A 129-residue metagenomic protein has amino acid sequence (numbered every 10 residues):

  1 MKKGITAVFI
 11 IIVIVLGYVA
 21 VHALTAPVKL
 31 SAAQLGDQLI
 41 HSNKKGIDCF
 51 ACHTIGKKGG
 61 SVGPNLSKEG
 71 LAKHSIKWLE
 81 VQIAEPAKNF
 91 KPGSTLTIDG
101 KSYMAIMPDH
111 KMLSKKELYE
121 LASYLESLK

Functional and structural regions predicted by a protein language model:
M1-I11, V81-K91: Extended, non-globular alpha-helical segments
K3-A7, V13-H22, P108-K129: C-terminal capping alpha-helices of c-type cytochrome domains
A20-K44: Electrostatic cytochrome c docking/interface patches
D37, H41-F50, G59-S61, K115: Sequence context surrounding c-type heme c attachment/ligation sites in exported
K45-I55, L121-L125: The canonical Cys-X-X-Cys-His
F50-E85, P108-M112: Gly/Gly-Pro-rich "capping" loops immediately C-terminal to redox-active cysteine motifs in periplasmic/lumenal
I76-A84, K88, K115-A122, E126: An amphipathic alpha-helix signature
P92-K101: Short helix/loop segment immediately N-terminal to the Walker
